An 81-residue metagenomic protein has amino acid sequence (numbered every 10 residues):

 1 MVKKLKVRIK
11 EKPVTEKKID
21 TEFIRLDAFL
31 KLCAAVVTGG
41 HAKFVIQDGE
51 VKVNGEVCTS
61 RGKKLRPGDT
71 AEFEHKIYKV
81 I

Functional and structural regions predicted by a protein language model:
M1-C33, V57-I81: Ferredoxin-like alpha/beta domains used as RNA- or RNAP-binding modules
E22, F44, V51: Residues that recognize and position ribonucleotide moieties
L32-V45: Short beta-strand/loop turn elements enriched in aromatics
I46-Q47, G62: Residue-level recognition of conserved structural "scaffold" positions that shape functional pockets and channels
G49-E56: Short, structured beta-strand/loop micro-motifs enriched in basic residues and often containing a Trp
